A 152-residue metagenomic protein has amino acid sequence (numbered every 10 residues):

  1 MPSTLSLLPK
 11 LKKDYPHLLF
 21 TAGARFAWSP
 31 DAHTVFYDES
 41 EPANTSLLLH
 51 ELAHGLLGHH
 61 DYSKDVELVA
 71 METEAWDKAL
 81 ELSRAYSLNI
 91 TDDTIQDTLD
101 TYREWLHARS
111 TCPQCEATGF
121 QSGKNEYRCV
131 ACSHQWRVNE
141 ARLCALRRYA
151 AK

Functional and structural regions predicted by a protein language model:
M1-N44, G55, H59: Active-site scaffold of zinc-dependent metalloenzymes
E39, V66, G119-F120: Short N-terminal micro-motifs specific to bacterial/archaeal maturation and metal-cluster initiation sites
P42-L47, D93: Alpha-helical scaffolds flanking conserved acidic
H50, H54: Histidine-centered divalent metal-coordination motifs
G58-V66: Substrate-binding clefts and substrate-entry loops adjacent to catalytic sites of polymer-processing enzymes acting on
E67-D97: Post-HExxH zinc-binding segment in Zn-dependent metallohydrolases
Y86-T94, D100-K152: Pan-zinc metallopeptidase signature
